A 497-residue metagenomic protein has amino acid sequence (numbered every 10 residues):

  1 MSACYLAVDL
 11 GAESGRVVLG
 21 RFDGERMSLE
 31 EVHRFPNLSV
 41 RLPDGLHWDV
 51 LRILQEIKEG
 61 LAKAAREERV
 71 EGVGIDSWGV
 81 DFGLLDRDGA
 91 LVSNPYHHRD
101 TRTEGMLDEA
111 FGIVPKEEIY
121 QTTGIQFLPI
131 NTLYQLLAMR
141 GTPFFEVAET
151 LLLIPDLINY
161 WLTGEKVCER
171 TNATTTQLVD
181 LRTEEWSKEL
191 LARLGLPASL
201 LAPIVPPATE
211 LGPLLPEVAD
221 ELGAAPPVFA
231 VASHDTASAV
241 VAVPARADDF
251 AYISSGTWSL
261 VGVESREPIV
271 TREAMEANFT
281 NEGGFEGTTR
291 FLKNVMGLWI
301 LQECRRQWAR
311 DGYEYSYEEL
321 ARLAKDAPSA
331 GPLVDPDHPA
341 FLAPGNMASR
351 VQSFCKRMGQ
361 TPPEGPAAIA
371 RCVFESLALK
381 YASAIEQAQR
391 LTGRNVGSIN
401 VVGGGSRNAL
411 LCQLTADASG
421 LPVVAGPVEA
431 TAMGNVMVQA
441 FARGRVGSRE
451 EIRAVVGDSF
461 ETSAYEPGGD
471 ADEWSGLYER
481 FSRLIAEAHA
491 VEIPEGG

Functional and structural regions predicted by a protein language model:
M1-S93, Q121, P203, A219-V228 (+2 more regions): N-terminal glycine/serine-rich phosphate-binding loop of ATP-dependent small-molecule kinases, especially carbohydrate
L6-A7, L19, F111-T123, P129 (+11 more regions): Active-site core segments that coordinate phosphate-bearing ligands/cofactors across diverse enzyme families
G11-E13, R69-E71, D76-W78, T132 (+4 more regions): Short, basic and Ser/Thr-rich N-terminal targeting/leader segments
L38-R41, T123-T132, T174-L178, S199-P207 (+1 more regions): A glycine-/small-polar-enriched, mobile loop at the entrance of the PLP active site in fold-type I
R69-S77, T150, P203, L391-G403: Short glycine-rich phosphate-binding loop at a beta-alpha junction
D76-V80, P207-A208, S255-W258, S398-S406: Glycine-rich beta-strand-to-loop/alpha-helix junction loops that act as flexible
D100: Carbohydrate-associated surface elements
G164-A173: Enzymes and membrane/adaptor proteins characterized by extended Gly/Ser/Thr/Asp/Glu-rich, aromatic-dotted
